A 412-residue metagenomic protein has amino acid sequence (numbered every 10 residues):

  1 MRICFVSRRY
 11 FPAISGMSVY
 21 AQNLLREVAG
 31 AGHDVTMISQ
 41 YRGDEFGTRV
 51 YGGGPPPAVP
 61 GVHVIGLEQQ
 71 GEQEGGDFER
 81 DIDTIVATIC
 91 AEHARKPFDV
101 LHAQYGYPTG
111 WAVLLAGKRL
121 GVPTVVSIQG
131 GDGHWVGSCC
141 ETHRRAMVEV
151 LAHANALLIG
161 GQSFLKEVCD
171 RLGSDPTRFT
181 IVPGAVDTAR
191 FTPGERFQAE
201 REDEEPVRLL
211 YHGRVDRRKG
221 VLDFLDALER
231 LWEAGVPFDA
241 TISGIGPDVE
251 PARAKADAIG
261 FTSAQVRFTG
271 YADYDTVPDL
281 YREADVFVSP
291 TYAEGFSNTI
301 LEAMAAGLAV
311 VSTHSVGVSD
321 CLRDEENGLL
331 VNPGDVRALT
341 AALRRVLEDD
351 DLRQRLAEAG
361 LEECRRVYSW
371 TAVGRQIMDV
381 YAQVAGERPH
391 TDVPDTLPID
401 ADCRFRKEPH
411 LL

Functional and structural regions predicted by a protein language model:
M1-G53, P398, D402-L412: N-terminal subdomain of nucleotide-sugar transferases
C4, R201-L228, T241: Conserved donor-binding/catalytic core segment of Leloir-type glycosyltransferases
Y41, S163, A185: Carbohydrate-associated surface elements
R253-A272: Nucleotide-activated donor-binding/catalytic signature segment of Leloir-type glycosyltransferases, i.e., the conserved
Y271-A272, D279-A284: Short alpha-helical donor nucleotide-sugar binding micro-motif in glycosyltransferases
Y292: Aromatic "clamp/platform" in nucleotide-sugar-dependent glycosyltransferases that forms part of the donor/acceptor
A309-S312: Short hydrophobic beta-strand element within catalytic cores of glycosyltransferases and related nucleotide-activated
D324-E325, L329-V336, R345-D351: Conserved acidic donor-binding segment of nucleotide-sugar-dependent glycosyltransferases
